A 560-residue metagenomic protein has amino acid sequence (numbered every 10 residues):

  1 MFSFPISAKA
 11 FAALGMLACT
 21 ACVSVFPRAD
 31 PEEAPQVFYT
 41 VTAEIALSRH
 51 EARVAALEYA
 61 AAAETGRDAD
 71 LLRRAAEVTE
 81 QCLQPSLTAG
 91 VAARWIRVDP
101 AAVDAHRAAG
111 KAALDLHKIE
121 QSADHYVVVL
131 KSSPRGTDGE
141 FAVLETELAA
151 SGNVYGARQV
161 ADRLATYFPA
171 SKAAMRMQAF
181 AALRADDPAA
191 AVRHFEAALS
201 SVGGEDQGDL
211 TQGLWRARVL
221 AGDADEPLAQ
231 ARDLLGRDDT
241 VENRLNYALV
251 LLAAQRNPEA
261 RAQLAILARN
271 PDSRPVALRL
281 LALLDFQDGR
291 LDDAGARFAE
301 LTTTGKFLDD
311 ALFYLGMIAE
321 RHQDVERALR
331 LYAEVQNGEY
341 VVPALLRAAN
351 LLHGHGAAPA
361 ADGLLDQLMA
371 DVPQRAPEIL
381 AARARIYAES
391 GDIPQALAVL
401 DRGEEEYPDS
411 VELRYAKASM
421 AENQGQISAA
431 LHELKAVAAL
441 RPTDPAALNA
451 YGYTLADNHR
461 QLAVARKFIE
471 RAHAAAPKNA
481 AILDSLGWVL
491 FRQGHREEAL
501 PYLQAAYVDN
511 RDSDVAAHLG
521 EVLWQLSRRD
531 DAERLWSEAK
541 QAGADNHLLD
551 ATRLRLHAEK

Functional and structural regions predicted by a protein language model:
F2-A12: Bacterial N-terminal signal peptides that target proteins for export
S3-F4, C19, N423, V522: Absolute N-terminal positional cue centered near the fourth residue
A12-A21: Bacterial N-terminal signal peptides
V23-V25: Bacterial signal peptide processing site
D30-S48, A56-K560: Alpha-solenoid helical repeat scaffolds
